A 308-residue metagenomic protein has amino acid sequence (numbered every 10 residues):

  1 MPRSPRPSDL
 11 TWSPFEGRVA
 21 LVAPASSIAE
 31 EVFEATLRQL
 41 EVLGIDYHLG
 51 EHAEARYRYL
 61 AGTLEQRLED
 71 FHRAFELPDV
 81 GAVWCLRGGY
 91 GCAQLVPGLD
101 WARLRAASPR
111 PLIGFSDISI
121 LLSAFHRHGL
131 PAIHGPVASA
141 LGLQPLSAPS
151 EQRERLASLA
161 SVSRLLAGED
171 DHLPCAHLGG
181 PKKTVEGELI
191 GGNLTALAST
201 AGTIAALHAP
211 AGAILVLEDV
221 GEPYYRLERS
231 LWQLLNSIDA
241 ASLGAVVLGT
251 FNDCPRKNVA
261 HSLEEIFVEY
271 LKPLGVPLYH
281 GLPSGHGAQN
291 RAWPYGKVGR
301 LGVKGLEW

Functional and structural regions predicted by a protein language model:
M1-D79: ATP/NTP phosphate-donor binding region
S27-V32, T184-V220: Conserved beta-alpha junction segments in alpha/beta enzyme cores
L64-E69, R229-L234, A260-F267: Charged helix-capping and loop-helix junction motifs
G88-A106, L121-S123, L263-E264: Short Gly/Thr/Asp-enriched flexible loops that form oxyanion-binding sites at enzyme active sites
W101-A124, P131-A138, L274-L278: Short, acidic/small-residue loops that bind anionic groups at enzyme active sites
P131-A198: Conserved anion/nucleotide-ligand pocket segment
A205-N258: Internal helical hairpin/lid segments
T250-W308: ATP/nucleoside-binding phosphotransfer catalytic cores, i.e., glycine-rich phosphate-binding loops
